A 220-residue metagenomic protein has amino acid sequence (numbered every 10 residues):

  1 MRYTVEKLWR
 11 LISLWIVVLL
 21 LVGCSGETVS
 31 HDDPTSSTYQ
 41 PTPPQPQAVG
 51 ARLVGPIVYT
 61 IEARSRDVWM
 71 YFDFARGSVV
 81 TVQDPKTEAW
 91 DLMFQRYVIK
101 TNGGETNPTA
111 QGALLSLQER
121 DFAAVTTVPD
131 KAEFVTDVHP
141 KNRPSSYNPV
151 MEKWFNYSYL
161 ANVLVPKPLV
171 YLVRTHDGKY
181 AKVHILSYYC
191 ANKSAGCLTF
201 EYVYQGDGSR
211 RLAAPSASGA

Functional and structural regions predicted by a protein language model:
M1-R2, S25: N-terminal hydrophobic targeting signals that begin at the initiator methionine
R2-S13: Bacterial N-terminal signal peptides that target proteins for export
L20-G23: C-terminal motif of bacterial Sec signal peptides marking the signal peptidase cleavage site
E27-A220: Surface-exposed, beta-sheet-biased, low-hydrophobicity segments with strongly acidic/polar composition
